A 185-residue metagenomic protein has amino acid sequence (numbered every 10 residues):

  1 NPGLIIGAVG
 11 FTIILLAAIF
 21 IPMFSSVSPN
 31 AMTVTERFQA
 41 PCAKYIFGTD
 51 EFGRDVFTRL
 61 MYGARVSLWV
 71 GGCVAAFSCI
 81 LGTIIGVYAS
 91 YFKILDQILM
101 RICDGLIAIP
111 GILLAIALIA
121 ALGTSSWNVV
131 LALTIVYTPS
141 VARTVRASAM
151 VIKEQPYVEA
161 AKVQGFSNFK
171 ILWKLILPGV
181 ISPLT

Functional and structural regions predicted by a protein language model:
N1-N30, I102, V180: N-terminal signal-anchor/first transmembrane alpha helix
A8-V9, W69-C73, F77, A108-L114 (+1 more regions): Hydrophobic alpha-helical transmembrane segments of multipass membrane transporters and ion channels, focusing on
I19-T58: Short membrane-interfacial helix/loop motifs at transmembrane-helix boundaries
I46, D50, G82, S90-Y91 (+2 more regions): Generic hydrophobic transmembrane alpha-helix motif, especially the helices
V56-M61, I102, V145, A149 (+3 more regions): Short hydrophobic alpha-helical segments within the ABC transporter permease transmembrane module
V56-Y88: Transmembrane alpha-helix signature in integral membrane proteins
